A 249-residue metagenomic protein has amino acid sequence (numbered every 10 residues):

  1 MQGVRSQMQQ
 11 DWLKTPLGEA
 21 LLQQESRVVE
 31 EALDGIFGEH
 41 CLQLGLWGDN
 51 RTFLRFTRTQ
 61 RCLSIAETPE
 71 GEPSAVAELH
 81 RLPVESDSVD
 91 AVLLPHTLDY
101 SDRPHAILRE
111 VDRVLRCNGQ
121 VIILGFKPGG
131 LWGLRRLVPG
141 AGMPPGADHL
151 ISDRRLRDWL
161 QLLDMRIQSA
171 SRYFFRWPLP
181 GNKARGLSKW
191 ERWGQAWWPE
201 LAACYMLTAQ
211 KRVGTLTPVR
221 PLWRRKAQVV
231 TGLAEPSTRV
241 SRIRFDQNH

Functional and structural regions predicted by a protein language model:
M1-D34: Class I SAM-dependent methyltransferase Rossmann-like catalytic core, especially the SAM/SAH-binding loop
E31-L82: Class I SAM-dependent methyltransferase SAM/SAH-binding core
H80-V92: A short acidic, Gly/Pro-enriched loop at the edge of an enzyme's catalytic core that lines a small-molecule cofactor
H105-Q120: A short glycine-rich, Lys/Arg-flanked "PGG" loop and its adjoining helix->strand segment in the class I
Q120-L150: Conserved class I S-adenosyl-L-methionine
V138, A147-A170: Short alpha-helix
Q168-R192, E200-A202: Conserved catalytic loop of SAM-dependent methyltransferase domains
K189-H249: C-terminal lobe and adjacent flexible extensions of AdoMet/dcAdoMet transferase-like proteins
